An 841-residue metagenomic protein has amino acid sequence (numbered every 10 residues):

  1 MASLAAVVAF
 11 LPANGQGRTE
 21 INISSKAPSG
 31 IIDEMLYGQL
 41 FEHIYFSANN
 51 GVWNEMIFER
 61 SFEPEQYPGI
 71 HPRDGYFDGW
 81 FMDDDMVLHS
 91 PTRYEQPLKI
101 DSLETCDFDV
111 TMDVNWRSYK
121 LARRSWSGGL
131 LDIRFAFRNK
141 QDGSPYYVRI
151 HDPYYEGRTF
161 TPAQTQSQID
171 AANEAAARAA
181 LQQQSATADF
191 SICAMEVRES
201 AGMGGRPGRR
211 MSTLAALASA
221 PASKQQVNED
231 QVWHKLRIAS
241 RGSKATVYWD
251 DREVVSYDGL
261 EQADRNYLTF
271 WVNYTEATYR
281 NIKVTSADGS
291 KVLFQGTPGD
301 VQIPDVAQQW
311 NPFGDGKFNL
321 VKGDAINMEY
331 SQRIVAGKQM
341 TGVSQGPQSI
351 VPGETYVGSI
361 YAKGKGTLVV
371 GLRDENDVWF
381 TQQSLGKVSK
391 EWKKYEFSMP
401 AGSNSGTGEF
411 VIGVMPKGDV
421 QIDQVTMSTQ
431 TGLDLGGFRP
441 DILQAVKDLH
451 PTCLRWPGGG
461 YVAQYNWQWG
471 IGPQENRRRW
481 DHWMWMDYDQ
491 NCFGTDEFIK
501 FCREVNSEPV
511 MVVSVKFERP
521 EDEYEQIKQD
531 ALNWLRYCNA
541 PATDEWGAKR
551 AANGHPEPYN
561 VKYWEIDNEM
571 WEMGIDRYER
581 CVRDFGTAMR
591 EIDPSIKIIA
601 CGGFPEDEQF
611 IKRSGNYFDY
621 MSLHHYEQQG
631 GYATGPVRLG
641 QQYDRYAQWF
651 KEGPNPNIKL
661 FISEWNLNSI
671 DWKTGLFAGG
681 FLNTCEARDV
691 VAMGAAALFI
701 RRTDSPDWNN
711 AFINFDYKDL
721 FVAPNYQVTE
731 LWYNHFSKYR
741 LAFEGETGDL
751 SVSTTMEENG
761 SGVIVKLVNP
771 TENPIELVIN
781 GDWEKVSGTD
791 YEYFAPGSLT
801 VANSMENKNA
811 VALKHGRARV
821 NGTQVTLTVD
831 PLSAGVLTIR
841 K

Functional and structural regions predicted by a protein language model:
E20-I21, F62, I133, A215 (+5 more regions): Extracellular beta-strand ligand-recognition surfaces/modules
H43-I44, I658-E730, N734-T755, S761: Aromatic/acidic polysaccharide-binding cleft in carbohydrate-active enzymes
F58-Y67, D101-K120, V232-H234, P298-G299 (+3 more regions): Extra-cytoplasmic beta-strand recognition segments
P72-P304: Extracellular glycan-recognition regions
F77-Y94, N319-K338: Short carbohydrate-recognition loop motifs
G208, P770-K841: C-terminal beta-sandwich/jelly-roll accessory domains of carbohydrate-active enzymes
K338-M340, Q345-Q444, D448: Extended acidic/polar, glycine-enriched regions that form or flank non-catalytic beta-rich accessory modules
G408-I412, P416-G418, I575-F681, V690 (+1 more regions): Noncatalytic carbohydrate-binding groove/subsite architecture in carbohydrate-active enzymes
